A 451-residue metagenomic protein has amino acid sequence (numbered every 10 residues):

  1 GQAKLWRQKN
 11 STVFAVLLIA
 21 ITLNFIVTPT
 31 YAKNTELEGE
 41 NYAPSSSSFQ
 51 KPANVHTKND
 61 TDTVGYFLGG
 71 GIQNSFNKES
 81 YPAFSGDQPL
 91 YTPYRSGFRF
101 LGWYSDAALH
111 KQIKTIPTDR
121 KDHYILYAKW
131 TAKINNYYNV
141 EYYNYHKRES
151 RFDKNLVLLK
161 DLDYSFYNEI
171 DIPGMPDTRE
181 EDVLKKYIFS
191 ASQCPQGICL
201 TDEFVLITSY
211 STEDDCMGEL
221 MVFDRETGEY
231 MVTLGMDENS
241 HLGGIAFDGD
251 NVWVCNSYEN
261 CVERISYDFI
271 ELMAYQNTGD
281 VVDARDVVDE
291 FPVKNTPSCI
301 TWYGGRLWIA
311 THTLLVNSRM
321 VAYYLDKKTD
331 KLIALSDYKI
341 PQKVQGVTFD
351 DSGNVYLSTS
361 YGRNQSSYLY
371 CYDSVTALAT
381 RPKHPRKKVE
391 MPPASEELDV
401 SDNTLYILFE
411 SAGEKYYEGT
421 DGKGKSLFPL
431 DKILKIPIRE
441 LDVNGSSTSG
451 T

Functional and structural regions predicted by a protein language model:
T35-N135: Secondary-structure capping and domain/repeat boundary segments
I134-K185, P429-T451: Sequence/structural signature of beta-propeller modules and their immediately flanking N-terminal secretory/stalk
D182-D215: Beta-strand-rich domains and repeat architectures in extracellular enzymes and scaffolds, especially beta-propellers
K186-A191, L234-E238, V288-V293, S336-P341 (+1 more regions): Surface loop/turn motifs at the tips and blade-to-blade linkers of beta-strand repeat domains
S192-G197, N239-A246, P292-W302, P341-T348 (+1 more regions): Repeated scaffold domains used in trafficking and secretory/extracellular systems, primarily beta-propellers
D215-L220, N260-D268, V316-Y324, N364-D373 (+1 more regions): Structural motif
Y338-A377: Loop/turn-rich, solvent-exposed surfaces of beta-rich toroidal or solenoidal domains
A379-S401: Conserved blade-ending motifs and adjacent loop-strand segments that build the rim/top face of beta-propeller domains
